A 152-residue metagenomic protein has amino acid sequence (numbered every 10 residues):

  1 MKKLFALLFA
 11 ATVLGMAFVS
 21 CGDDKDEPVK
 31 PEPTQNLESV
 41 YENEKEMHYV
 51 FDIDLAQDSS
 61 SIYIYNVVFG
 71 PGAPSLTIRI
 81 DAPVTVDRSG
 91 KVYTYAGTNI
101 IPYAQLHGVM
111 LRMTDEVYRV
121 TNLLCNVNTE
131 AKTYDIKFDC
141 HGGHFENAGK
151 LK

Functional and structural regions predicted by a protein language model:
K3-A6, V13-Y41, F138-K152: Bacterial Sec-dependent N-terminal signal peptides
P28-S39, Q57-Y63, S89-T98, K132-D135: Short, hydrophobic/aromatic-rich segments at coil-to-beta transitions
Q35-I53: N-terminal low-complexity, intrinsically disordered segments
V40-E42, V67-P71, I100-Y103, D139-F145: Hydrophobic lipid-interacting interfaces of membrane-associated proteins
Y49-L55, T121-T129: Broad, structure-driven detector of short, well-ordered beta-strand segments within folded domains
Y49-T85, I136-D139: N-terminal glycine/threonine-rich, aromatic-flanked beta-hairpin/loop signature
P71-L124: Contiguous, well-ordered beta-strand patches that form the walls/edges of small beta-barrel/beta-sandwich domains
L124-G143: Short, exposed beta-strand-loop hairpins at the edges of beta-sheets in extracellular/periplasmic proteins
